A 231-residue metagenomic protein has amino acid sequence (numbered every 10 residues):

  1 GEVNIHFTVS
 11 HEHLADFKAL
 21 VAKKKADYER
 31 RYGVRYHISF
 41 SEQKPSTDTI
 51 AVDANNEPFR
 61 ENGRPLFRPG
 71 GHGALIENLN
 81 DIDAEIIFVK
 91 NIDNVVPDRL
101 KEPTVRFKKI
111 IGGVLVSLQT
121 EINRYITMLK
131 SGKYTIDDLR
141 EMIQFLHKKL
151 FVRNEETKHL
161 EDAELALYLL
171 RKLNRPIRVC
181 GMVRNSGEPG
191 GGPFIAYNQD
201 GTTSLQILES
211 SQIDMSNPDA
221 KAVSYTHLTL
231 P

Functional and structural regions predicted by a protein language model:
G1-S186, D200-T203, Q212: Domain-scale recognition of functional cores that engage charged ligands
G190-F194: Short aromatic-glycine-enriched beta-strand elements
I195-A196, I207-S211: Intrinsically disordered, low-complexity Ser/Thr/Gly-rich stretches
M215-N217: Long insertion/accessory domains within large nucleic-acid-processing enzymes
A220-K221: C-terminal structured domains
T226-P231: Conserved small/polar residues in nucleotide/adenosyl-binding loops
